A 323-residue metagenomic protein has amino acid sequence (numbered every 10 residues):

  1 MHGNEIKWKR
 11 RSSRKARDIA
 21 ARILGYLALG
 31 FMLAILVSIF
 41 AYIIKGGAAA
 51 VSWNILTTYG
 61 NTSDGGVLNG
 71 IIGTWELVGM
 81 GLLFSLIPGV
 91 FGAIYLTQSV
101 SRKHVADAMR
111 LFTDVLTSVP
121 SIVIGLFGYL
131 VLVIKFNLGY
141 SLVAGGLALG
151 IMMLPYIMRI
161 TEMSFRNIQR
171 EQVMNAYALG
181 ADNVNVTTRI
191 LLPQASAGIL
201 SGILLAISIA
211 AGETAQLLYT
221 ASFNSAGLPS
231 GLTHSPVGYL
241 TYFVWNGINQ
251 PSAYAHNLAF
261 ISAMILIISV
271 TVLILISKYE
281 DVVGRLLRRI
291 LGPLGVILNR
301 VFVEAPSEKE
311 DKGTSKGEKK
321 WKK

Functional and structural regions predicted by a protein language model:
N4-I23, I43-L83, V244-H256: Periplasmic/extracellular loop-to-transmembrane helix junction in inner-membrane transport proteins
V37, A41, I87-I94, L126 (+6 more regions): Membrane-embedded alpha-helices of multi-pass transport/permease systems
S63, L217-I268: Interhelical loop and adjacent transmembrane-helix boundary motif in polytopic membrane transport permeases
G81-T113, L126, I274-V282, L286: Transmembrane-helix boundary motif in ABC transporter permease subunits
V100, M163-R166, L204, W245-W321: C-terminal transmembrane helix and the adjacent membrane-cytosol boundary/short C-terminal tail of inner/organellar
D114-I151: Generic hydrophobic transmembrane alpha-helix motif, especially the helices
P120, L179-G180, P193: Glycine/proline-centered hinge or cleavage motifs at structural transition points of membrane proteins
N183-A221: Transmembrane alpha-helices
